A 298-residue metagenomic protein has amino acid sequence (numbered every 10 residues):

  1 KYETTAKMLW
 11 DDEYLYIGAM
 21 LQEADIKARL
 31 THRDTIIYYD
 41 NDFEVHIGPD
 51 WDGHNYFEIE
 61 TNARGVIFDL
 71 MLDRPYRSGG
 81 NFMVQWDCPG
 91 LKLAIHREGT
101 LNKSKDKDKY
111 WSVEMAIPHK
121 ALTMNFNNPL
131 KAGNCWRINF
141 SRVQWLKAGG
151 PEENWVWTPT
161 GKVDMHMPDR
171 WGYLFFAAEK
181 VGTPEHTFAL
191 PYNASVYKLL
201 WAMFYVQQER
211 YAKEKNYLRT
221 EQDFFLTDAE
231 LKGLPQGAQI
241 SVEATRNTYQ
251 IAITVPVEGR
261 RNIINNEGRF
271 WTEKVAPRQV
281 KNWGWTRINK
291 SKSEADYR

Functional and structural regions predicted by a protein language model:
K1, G48-D50, F188, F224-Q236 (+1 more regions): Short, solvent-exposed secondary-structure boundary motifs
K1-Y211, G259, Y297-R298: Structural preference for beta-rich elements and adjacent junctions enriched in aromatics
E3, H54, P235-G237, R246-T248: Short beta-strand-initiation
L9, S241-E243: Well-ordered beta-strand positions
L101, G237-I240: Short, P/G- and charge-enriched loop/turn segments at secondary-structure junctions
A177-N193, A244-R298: Short, surface-exposed interaction loops/tails
P191, A202, V206-P235: Short, glycine/small-hydrophobic-rich surface segments
